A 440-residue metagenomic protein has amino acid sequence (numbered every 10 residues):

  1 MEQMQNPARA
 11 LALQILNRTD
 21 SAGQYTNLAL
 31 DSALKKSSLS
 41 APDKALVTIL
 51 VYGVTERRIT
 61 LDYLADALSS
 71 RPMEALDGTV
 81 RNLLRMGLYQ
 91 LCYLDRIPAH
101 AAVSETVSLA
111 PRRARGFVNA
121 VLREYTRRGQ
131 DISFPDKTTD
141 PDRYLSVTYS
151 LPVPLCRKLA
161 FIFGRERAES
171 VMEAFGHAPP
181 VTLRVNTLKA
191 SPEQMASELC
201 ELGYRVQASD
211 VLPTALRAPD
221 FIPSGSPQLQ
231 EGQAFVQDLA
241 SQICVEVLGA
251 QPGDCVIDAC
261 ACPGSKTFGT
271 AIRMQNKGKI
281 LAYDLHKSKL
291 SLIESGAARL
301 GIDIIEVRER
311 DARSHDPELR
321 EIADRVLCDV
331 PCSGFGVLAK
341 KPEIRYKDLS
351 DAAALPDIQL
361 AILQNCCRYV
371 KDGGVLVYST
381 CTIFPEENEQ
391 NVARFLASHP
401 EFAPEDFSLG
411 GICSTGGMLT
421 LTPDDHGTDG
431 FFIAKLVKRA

Functional and structural regions predicted by a protein language model:
M1-A440: S-adenosylmethionine
